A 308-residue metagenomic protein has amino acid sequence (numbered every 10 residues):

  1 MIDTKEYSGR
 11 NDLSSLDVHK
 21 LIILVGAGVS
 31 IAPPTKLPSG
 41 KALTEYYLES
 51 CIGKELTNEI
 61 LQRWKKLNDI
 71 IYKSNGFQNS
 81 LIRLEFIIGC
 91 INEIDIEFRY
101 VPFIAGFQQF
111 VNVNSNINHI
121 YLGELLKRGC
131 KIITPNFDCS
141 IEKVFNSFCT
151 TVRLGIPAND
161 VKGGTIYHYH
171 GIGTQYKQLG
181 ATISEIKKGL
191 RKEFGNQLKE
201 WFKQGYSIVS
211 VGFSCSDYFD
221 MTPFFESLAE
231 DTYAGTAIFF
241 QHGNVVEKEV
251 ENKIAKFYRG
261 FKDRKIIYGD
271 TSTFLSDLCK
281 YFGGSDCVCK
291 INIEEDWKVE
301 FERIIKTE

Functional and structural regions predicted by a protein language model:
M1-G123, K127-C130, P135, I141 (+2 more regions): Gly/serine-rich nucleotide phosphate-binding loop at the start of the catalytic core of nucleotide/ADP-ribose-handling
M1-I31, E45-Y46, S50, K54-E55 (+4 more regions): SIR2/sirtuin-family catalytic core signature
I31-P34, S140-K143, Y176-Q178, D217-D220: Short catalytic/ligand-binding loop motif for oxyanion handling, primarily in non-cytosolic enzymes, centered on
S39, N79, R83, T182 (+2 more regions): Helix N-terminus capping/helix-initiation residues
I96-G106, H168, I172-Q178, V250-I254: Hydrophobic transmembrane alpha-helix bundles
F103-G106, C139-K143, G180-A181, V209-G212: N-terminal start-of-chain detector that recognizes signal peptides and the immediate post-cleavage beginning
F107-Q108, S147-Q204: Active-site gating loop/helix substructures
F137-D138, S272: Alpha-helix N-cap/helix-start capping motif
